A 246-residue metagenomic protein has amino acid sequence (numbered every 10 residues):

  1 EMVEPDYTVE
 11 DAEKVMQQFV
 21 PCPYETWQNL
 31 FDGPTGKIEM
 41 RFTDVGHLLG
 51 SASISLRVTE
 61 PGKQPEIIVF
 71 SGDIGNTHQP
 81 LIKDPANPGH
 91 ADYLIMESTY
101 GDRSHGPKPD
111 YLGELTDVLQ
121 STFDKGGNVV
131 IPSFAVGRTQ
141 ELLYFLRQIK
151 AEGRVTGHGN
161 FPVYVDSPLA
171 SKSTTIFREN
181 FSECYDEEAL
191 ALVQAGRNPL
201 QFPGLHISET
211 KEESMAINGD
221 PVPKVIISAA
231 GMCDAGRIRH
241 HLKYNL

Functional and structural regions predicted by a protein language model:
E1-E141, R147-H158: His/Asp/Glu-rich metal-coordinating catalytic cores of metallo-dependent phosphodiesterases/hydrolases acting on
V118-L246: Hard-cation-handling environments
